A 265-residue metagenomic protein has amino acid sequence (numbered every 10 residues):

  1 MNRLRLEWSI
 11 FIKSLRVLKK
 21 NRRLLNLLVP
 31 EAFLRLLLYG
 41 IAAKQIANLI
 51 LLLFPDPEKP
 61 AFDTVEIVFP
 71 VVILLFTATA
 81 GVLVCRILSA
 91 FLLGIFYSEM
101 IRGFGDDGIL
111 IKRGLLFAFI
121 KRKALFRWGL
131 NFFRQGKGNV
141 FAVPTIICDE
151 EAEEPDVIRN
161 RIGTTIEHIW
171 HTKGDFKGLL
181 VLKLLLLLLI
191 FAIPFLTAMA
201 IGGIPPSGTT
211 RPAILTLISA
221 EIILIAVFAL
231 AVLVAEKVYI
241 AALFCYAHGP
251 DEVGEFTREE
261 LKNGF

Functional and structural regions predicted by a protein language model:
M1-F265: Hydrophobic alpha-helical membrane segments
